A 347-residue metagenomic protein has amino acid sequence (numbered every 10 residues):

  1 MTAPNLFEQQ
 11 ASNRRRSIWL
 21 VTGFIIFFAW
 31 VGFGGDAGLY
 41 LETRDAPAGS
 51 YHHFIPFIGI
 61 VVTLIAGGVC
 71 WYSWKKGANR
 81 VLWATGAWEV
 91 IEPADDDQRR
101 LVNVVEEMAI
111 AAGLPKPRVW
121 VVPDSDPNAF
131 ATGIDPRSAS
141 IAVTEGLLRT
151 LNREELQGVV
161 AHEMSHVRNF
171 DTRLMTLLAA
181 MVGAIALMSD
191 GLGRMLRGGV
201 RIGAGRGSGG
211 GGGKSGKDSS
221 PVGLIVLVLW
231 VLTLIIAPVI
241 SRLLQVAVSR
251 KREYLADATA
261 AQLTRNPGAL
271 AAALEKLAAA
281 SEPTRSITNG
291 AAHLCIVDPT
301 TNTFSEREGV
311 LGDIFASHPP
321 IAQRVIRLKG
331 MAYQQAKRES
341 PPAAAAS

Functional and structural regions predicted by a protein language model:
M1-F130, M175, A179-V246, R250 (+4 more regions): Hydrophobic or amphipathic, alpha-helical segments that drive membrane association/targeting
M1-S12, A258-K276, A280, S286-S347: C-terminal capping/extension segments of zinc metalloprotease domains
A78, V105, V143, G158-H166 (+2 more regions): Active-site recognition of the HExxH zinc-binding catalytic motif
R80, A129-R153: Active-site scaffold of zinc-dependent metalloenzymes
V90-A94, E145-G158: Short pre-active-site segment immediately N-terminal to the catalytic Zn-binding motif
A111, V121, F130-D135, R149 (+3 more regions): Replace "in large, NTP-powered and nucleic-acid-processing enzymes" with "in large, NTP-powered factors and other
P115-P117, S125, R137-A139, G290-A292: Envelope-exposed proteins and targeting segments
W120, A142, C295-I296: Soluble periplasmic/extracytoplasmic beta-strand elements of cell-envelope proteins
